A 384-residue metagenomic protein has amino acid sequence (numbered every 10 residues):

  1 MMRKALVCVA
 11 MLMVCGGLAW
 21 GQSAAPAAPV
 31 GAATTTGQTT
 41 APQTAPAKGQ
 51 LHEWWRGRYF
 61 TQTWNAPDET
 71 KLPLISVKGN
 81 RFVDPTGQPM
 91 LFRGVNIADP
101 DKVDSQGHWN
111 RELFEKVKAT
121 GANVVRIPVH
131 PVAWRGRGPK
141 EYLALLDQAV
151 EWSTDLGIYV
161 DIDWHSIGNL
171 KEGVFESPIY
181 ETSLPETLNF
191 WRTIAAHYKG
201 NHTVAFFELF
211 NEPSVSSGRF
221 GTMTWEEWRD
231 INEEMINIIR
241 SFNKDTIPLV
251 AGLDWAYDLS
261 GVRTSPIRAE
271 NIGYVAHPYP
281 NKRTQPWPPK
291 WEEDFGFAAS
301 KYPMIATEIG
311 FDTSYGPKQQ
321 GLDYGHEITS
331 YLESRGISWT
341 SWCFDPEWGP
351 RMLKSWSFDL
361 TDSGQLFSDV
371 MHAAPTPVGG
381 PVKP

Functional and structural regions predicted by a protein language model:
M1-A5: Positively charged n-region of N-terminal signal peptides that target proteins for export
C8-G17: Bacterial N-terminal signal peptides
A19-G21, P26-A27, A32: Boundary at the C-terminal end of the N-terminal hydrophobic targeting segment
A32, T36-Q38, P42-V124, L253 (+2 more regions): N-terminal carbohydrate-binding accessory modules
L72-L74, Q106, P178-I179, P185-F206 (+4 more regions): Extracellular glycoside hydrolase catalytic/binding regions
T86, M90-L113, W134-R137, F175-I179 (+3 more regions): Acidic/histidine-rich helix-loop elements that form or flank divalent-metal/phosphate-binding sites at the catalytic
W109-K171, E186, W228-N243, G321-R335: Aromatic-lined substrate-binding rim segments of carbohydrate-active enzymes
